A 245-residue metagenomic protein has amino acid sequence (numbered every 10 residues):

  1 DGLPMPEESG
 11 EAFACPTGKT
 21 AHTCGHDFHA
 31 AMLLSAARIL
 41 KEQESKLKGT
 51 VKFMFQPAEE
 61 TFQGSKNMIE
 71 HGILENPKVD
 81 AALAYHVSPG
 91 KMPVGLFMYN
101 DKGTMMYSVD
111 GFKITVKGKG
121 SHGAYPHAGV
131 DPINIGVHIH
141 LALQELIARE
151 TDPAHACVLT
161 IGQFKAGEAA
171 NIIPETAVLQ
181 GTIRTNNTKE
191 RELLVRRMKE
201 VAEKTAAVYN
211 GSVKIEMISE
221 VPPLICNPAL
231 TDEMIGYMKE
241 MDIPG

Functional and structural regions predicted by a protein language model:
G2-P6, G10-A21, D27-F28, S45-P174: Histidine/acidic-residue-rich, glycine-tolerant segments that coordinate divalent metal ions
H22-T23, P126, T188-L193: Ordered, soluble secondary-structure elements with a strong preference for glycine-centered loop motifs and nearby
T23-I39: Active-site alpha-helical elements of protease catalytic centers
S35, Q63-N67, H127, L193-R196 (+1 more regions): Generic recognition of short, well-ordered alpha-helical segments
A37-K41, I69-E70, Q144, E203: Generic structural signal for well-ordered alpha-helical scaffold segments
R38, K117-K119, N187: Short loop segments at secondary-structure junctions
V137-G245: Metal-dependent amide/peptide-bond hydrolase catalytic core, centered on the "pita-bread" metallohydrolase fold
